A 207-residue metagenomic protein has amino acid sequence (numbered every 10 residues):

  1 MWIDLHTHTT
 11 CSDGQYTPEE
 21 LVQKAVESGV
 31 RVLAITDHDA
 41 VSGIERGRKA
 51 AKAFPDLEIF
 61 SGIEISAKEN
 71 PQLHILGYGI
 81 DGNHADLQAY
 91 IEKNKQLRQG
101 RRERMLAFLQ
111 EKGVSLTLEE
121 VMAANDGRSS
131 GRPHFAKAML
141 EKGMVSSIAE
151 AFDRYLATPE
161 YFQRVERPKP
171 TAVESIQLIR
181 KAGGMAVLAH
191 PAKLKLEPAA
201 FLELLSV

Functional and structural regions predicted by a protein language model:
M1-N70, R154-T158, E166, P170-V207: An N-terminally biased module of ancient metal coordination in phosphate/nucleic-acid-related enzymes
V32, L116-L118, S146, A186: Residue-level detector of short coil/turn "hinge" positions at structural boundaries
S66-Q99, L118, K137, E141-Y161: Active-site gating loops and adjacent loop-to-helix segments of metal-dependent hydrolytic enzymes
K95, N125, Y161-V165, P191: Short, surface-exposed loop/turn motifs that are enriched in glycine and acidic residues and include a nearby proline
Q96-A123: Conserved phosphoryl-transfer catalytic core
Q96-Q99, E103, S129, P133 (+2 more regions): Electropositive phosphate-/nucleotide-binding environments in soluble metabolic enzymes
R104-E111, A138, E174, L178: Amphipathic alpha-helical segments that form well-ordered structural scaffolds and often line/cohere around active
L109, N125-E141, P168-K169: Non-catalytic interface/targeting segments
